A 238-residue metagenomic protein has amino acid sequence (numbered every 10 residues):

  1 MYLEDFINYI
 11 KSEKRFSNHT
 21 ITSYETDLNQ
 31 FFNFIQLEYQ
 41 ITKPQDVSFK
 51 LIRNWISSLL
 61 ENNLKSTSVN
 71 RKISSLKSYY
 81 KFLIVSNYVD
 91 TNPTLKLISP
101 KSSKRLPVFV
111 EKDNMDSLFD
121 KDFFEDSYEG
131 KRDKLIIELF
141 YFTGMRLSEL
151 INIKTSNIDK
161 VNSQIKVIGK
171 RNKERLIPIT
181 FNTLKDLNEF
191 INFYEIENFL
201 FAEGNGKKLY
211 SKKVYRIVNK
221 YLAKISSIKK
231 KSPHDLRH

Functional and structural regions predicted by a protein language model:
M1-H238: Conserved catalytic core of the tyrosine transesterase superfamily
